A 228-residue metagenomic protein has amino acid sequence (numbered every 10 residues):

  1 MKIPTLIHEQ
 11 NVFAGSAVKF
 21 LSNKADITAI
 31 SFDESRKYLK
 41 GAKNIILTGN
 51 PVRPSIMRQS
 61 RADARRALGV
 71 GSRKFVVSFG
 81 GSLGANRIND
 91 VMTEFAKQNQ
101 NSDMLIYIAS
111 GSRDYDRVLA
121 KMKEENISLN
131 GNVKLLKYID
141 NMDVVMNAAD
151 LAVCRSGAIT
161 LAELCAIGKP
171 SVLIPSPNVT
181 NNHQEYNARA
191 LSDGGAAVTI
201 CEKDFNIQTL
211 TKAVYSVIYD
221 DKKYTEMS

Functional and structural regions predicted by a protein language model:
K2, N23-A25, K40-K43, S102 (+3 more regions): Short, structured coil segments at secondary-structure junctions
K2-A62: Active-site-proximal region of nucleotide-activated glycan assembly enzymes, centered on histidine/acidic-rich loops
K2-T5, I106, S171, V198-T199: Hydrophobic beta-strand scaffold residues
Q10-A14, D33-S35, P51-R53, Y138 (+3 more regions): Short, acidic/turn-prone active-site loops that include or flank metal/cofactor- and phosphate-binding residues
V18-K19, K97, A162, R189: Alpha-helical segments flanking ligand/cofactor-binding loops in enzyme cores
R61-D63, V70-A152, E185-A188, D193 (+2 more regions): Donor-nucleotide binding loops and adjacent catalytic segments primarily of GT-B fold Leloir glycosyltransferases
M142-H183: A donor-sugar binding/catalytic signature common to diverse glycosyltransferases and related nucleotide-sugar
K223-S228: A short, well-ordered alpha-helix in the C-terminal region of glycosyltransferases
